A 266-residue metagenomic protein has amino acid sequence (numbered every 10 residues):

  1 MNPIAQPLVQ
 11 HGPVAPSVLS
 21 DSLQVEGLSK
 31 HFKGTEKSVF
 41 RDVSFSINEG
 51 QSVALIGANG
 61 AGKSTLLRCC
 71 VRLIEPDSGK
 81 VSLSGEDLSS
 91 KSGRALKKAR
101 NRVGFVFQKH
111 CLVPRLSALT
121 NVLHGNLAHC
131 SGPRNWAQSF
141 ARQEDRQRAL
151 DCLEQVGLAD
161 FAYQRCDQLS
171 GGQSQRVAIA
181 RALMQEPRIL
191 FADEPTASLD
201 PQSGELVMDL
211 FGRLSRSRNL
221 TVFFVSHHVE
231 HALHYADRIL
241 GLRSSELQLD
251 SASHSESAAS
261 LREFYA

Functional and structural regions predicted by a protein language model:
I56-A58: The feature captures the beta-strand-to-loop junction immediately N-terminal to the Walker
V71: Helix-to-loop junction immediately C-terminal to a conserved catalytic motif
C130-D160: Conserved ABC ATPase "signature" region
R165-L169, Q173: Conserved ABC ATPase signature
E186: Conserved catalytic motifs of ABC-family nucleotide-binding domains
L190-D193: Catalytic Walker B motif of ABC-type/P-loop ATPase nucleotide-binding domains
S226-H227: H-loop/switch region of ABC-family ATPase nucleotide-binding domains
